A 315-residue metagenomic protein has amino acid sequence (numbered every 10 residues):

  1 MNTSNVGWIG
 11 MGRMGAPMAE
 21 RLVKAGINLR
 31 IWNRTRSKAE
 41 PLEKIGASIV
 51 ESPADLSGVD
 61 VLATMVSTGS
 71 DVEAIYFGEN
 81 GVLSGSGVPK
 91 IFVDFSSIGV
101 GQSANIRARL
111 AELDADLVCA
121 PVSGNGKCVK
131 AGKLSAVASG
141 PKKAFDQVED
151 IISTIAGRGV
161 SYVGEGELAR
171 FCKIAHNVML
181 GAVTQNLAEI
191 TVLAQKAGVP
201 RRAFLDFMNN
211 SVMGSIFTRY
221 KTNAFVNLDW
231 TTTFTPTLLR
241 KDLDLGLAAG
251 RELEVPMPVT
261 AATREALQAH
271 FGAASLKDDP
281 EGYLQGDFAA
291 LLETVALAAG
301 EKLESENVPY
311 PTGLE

Functional and structural regions predicted by a protein language model:
M1-M65, K90, F95-S96, G126-V129 (+1 more regions): NAD(P)+-binding Rossmann beta1-loop-alpha1 motif at the extreme N-terminus of oxidoreductases
L29, I49, L117-V118, R201 (+1 more regions): Hydrophobic beta-strand scaffold residues
P53-D116: Rossmann-fold NAD(P) dinucleotide-binding segment
I75, S97-V178: Rossmann-fold dinucleotide-binding core
E167-T294: Helical "substrate-binding/catalytic lid" subdomain of Rossmann-like NAD(P)-dependent dehydrogenases/reductases
Y310-E315: ATP-dependent carboxylate/acyl-activation modules
